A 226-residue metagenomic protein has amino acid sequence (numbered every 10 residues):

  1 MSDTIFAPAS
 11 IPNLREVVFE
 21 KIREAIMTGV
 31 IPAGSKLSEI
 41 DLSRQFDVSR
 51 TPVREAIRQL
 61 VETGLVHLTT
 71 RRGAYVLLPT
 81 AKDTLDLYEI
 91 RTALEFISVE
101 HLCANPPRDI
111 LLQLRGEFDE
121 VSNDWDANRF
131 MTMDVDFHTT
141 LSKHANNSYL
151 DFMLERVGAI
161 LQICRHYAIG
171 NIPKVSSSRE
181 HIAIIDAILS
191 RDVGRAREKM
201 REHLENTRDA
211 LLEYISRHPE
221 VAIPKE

Functional and structural regions predicted by a protein language model:
M1-E100, A104, E213-E226: Short linear motifs at protein or domain termini
R91, I97, A104-H166, S177-A187 (+1 more regions): Conserved amphipathic alpha-helical segments that form helical-bundle/coiled-coil interaction surfaces
Q162-N171, N206-R217: Amphipathic C-terminal alpha-helical segment
P173-V175: Active-site loop of classical SDR/Rossmann-like NAD(P)-dependent oxidoreductases, centered on the catalytic Tyr-X3-Lys
